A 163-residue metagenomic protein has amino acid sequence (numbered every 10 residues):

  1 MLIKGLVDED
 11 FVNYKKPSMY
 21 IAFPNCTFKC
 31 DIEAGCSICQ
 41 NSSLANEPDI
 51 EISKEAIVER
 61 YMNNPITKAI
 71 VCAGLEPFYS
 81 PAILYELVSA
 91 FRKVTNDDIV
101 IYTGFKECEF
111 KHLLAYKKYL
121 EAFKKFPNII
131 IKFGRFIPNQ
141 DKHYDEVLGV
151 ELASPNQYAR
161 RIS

Functional and structural regions predicted by a protein language model:
M1-F11: N-terminal amphipathic/basic leader segments beginning at the initiator methionine
F11-I52: Canonical Radical SAM [4Fe-4S] cluster-binding loop centered on the CxxxCxxC motif and its immediate flanking residues
M19, I70, I99-I101, F133: Hydrophobic faces of well-ordered beta-strands that scaffold small-molecule active sites in alpha/beta enzyme cores
F23, G74, I101-T103, R135: A cross-domain feature marking catalytic cores of carbohydrate-active enzymes and several ubiquitous metabolic/repair
T27, P77, E107-C108, F136-K142: Conserved radical SAM core fold
L44-E59, F78-A122: Canonical radical SAM enzyme core domain
I66-V94, Y144-G149: Conserved glycine-rich "GG(E/T)P / GGGxP" loop and the immediately following alpha-helix in the radical SAM core
Y116, F123, N128-S163: Classical nucleotidyltransferase
